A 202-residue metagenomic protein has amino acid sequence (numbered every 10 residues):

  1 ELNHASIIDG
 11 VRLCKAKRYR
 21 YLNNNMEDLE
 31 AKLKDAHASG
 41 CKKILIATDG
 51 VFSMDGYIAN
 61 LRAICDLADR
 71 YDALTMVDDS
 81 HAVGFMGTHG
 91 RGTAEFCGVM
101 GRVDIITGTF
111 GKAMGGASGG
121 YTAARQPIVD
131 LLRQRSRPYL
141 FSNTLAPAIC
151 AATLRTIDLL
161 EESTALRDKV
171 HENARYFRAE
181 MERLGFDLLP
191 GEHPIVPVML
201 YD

Functional and structural regions predicted by a protein language model:
E1-A5: Conserved PLP-anchoring active-site segment centered on the Schiff-base-forming lysine
L13-K15, Y71, R102: Short, structured coil segments at secondary-structure junctions
Y19, N23-V77: Active-site phosphate-binding strand-loop segment of PLP-dependent enzymes
H89, E95-L131: Active-site PLP attachment segment
G119, S136-L145: A short glycine-threonine-serine/GTX helix/turn-capping micro-motif
T144-S163, K169, N173-Y176, E182-L184: Structural motif of enzymes handling amino- and sulfur-group chemistry
D168-F177, R183-D202: Conserved PLP-binding catalytic core of the aspartate aminotransferase-like
